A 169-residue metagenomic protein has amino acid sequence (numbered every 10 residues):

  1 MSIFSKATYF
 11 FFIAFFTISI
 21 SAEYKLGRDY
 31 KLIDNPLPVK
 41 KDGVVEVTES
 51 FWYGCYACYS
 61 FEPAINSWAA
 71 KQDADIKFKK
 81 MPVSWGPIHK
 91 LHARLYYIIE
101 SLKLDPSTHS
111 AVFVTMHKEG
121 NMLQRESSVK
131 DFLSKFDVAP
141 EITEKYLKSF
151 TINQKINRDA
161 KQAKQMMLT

Functional and structural regions predicted by a protein language model:
S2-P87, N157-A160, K164-M167: Extracytoplasmic thiol/disulfide redox context detector
I3-S5, S134-T169: C-terminal cap of thioredoxin/glutaredoxin-like
T8-Y9, I20, V47-S50, H92 (+3 more regions): Functionally constrained cores in energy, signaling, and assembly domains
F15-I20, G120-Q124, F132-D137: Short, exposed beta-strand "edge-strand" segments with a Pro/Gly-rich flavor and a Y/T-containing core
Y30, N35-P38, K79, H92 (+3 more regions): General secondary-structure edge motif
T48, Y53-F132: Structural alpha/beta surface segment adjacent to cysteine/selenocysteine redox centers across thiol/disulfide enzymes
